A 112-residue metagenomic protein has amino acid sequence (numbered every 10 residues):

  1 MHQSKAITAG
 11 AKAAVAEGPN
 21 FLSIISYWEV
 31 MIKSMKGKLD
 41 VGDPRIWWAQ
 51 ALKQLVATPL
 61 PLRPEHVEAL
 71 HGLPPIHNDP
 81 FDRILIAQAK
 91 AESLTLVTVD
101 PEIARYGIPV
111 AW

Functional and structural regions predicted by a protein language model:
M1-A6, S26-D43, V67, H71-N78: A short secondary-structure junction motif
M1-S23, K38-Q50, E92, P101-R105: Short, well-structured N-terminal submotif of metal-dependent ribonuclease cores
G10-A13, E29, A69, I84: Alpha-helical elements of Rossmann-like donor-binding domains used by nucleotide-donor carbohydrate transfer enzymes
F21, L60, A111: General small-molecule cofactor/ligand-binding pocket signal
W28, W47-W48, W112: Signature tryptophan residues that serve as conserved aromatic anchors
M31, Q50, E68, R105-Y106: Short secondary-structure capping/turn micro-motifs that flank functional sites
G42-R45, K53-V99, I108: Active-site neighborhoods of divalent-metal-dependent phosphate/nucleic-acid chemistry enzymes
Y106-W112: Acidic, glycine-centered active-site loop in nucleotide-sugar glycosyltransferases
